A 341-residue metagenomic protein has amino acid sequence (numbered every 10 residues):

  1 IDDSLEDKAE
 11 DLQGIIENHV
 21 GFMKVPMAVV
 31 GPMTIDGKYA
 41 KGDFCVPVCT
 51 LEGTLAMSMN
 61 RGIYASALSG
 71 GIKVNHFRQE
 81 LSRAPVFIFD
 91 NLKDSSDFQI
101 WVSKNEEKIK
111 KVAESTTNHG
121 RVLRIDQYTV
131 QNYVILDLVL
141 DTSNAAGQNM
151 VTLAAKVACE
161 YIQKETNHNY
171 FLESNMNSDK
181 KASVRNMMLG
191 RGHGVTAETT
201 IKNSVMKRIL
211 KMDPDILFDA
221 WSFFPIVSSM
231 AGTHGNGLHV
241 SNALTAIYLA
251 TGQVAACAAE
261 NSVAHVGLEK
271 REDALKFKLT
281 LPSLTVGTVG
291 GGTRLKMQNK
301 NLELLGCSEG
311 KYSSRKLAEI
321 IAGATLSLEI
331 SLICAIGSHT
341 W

Functional and structural regions predicted by a protein language model:
I1-C45, S58-I63, H76-E80: Acidic/polar, glycine-rich intrinsically disordered N-terminal extensions of enzymes
D2-L5, H19-V20, Q99, N144 (+7 more regions): Hydrophobic alpha-helical scaffolding
G21-M57, S143-T152, I226-Q253, A324-C334: Conserved phosphate/anionic-ligand binding catalytic regions in large, soluble enzymes, centered on
D43-P85, V254, E260, V289-Q298 (+1 more regions): Mobile "lid/hinge" segments at catalytic clefts and subdomain interfaces of large enzymes
A65-K181: Signature of multi-pass transmembrane helix bundles
S115-Q127, E165-N177, L217-W221, Q253-S262 (+3 more regions): Flexible, glycine/charged-enriched surface loops at secondary-structure junctions
N144-R294: Glycine-rich anion/phosphate-binding loop at the beta-strand->alpha-helix junction
K276-W341: Internal helix-turn-beta structural module
